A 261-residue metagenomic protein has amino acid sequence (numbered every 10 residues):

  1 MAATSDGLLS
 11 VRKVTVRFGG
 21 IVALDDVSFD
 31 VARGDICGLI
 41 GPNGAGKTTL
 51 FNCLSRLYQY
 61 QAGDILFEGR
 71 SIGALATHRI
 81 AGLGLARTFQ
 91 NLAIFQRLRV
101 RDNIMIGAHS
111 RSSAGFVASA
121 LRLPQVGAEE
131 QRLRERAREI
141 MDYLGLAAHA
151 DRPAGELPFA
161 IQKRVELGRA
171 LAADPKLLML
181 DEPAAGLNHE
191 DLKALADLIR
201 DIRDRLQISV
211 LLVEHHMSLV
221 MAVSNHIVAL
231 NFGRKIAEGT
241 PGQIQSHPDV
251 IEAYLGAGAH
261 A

Functional and structural regions predicted by a protein language model:
A2-A261: Glycine-rich phosphate-binding loops of nucleotide-dependent enzymes
